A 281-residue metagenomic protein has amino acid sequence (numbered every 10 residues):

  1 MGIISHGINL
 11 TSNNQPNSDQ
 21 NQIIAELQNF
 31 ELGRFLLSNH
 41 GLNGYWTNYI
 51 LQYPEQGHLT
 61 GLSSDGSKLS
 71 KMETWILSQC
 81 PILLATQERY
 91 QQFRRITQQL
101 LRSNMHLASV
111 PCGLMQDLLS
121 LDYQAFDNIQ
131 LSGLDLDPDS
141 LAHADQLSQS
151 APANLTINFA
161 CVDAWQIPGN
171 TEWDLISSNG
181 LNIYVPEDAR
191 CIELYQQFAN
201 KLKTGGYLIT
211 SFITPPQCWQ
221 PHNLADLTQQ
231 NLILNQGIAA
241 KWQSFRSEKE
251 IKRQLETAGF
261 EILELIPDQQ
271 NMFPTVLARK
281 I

Functional and structural regions predicted by a protein language model:
G7, N14-D19, M72-E73, L77-C80 (+6 more regions): Class I (Rossmann-like) S-adenosyl-L-methionine-dependent methyltransferase catalytic domain, capturing the SAM-binding
I24-R102: Class I SAM-dependent methyltransferase Rossmann-like catalytic core, especially the SAM/SAH-binding loop
A108-G113: Conserved S-adenosyl-L-methionine
D174: Conserved acidic residues
S177-G180: A conserved beta-strand element that flanks and buttresses the S-adenosyl-L-methionine
I183-E187: A short His-aromatic
I192-T204: A short glycine-rich, Lys/Arg-flanked "PGG" loop and its adjoining helix->strand segment in the class I
